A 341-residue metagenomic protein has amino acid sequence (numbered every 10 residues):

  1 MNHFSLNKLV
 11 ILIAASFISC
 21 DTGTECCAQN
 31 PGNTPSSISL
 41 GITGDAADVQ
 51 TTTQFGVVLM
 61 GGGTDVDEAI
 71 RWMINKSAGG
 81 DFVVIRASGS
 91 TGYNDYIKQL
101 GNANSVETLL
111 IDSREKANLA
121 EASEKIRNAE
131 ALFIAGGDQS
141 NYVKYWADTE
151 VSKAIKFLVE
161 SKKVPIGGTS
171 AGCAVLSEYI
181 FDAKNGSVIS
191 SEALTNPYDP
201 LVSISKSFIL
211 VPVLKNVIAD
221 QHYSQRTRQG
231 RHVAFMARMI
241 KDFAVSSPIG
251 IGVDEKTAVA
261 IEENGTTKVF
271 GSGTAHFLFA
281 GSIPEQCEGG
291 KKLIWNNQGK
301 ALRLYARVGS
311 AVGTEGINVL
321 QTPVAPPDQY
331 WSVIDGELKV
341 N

Functional and structural regions predicted by a protein language model:
M1-V10: Bacterial N-terminal signal peptides that target proteins for export
S19-G32: Bacterial Sec-dependent N-terminal signal peptides
Q29-G79, F181-D182, S187-N341: C-terminal and late-domain segments of enzyme folds
V83-S88: Short internal beta-strands
T91-N128: Portal/gating segments that form or line small-molecule/metal binding sites
K125-N128, D148-K163: Catalytic-core regions built around general acid/base machinery
A135-G136, V159-I180: Catalytic nucleophile loop
Q139-T149: Glycine/threonine-rich flexible loop motifs
